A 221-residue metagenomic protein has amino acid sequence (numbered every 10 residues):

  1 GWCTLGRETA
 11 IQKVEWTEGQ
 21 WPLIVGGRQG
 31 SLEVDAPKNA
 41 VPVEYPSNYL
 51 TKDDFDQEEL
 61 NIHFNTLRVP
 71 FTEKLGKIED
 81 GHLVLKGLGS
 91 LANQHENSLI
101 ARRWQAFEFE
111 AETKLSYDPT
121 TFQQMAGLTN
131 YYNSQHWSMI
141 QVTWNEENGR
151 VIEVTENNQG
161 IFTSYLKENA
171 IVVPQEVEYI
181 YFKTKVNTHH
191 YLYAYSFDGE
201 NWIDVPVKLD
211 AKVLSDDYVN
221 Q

Functional and structural regions predicted by a protein language model:
W2-K13: Sequence/structural signature of beta-propeller domains
Q12-W16, Q20-Q221: Extracellular glycan-recognition regions
